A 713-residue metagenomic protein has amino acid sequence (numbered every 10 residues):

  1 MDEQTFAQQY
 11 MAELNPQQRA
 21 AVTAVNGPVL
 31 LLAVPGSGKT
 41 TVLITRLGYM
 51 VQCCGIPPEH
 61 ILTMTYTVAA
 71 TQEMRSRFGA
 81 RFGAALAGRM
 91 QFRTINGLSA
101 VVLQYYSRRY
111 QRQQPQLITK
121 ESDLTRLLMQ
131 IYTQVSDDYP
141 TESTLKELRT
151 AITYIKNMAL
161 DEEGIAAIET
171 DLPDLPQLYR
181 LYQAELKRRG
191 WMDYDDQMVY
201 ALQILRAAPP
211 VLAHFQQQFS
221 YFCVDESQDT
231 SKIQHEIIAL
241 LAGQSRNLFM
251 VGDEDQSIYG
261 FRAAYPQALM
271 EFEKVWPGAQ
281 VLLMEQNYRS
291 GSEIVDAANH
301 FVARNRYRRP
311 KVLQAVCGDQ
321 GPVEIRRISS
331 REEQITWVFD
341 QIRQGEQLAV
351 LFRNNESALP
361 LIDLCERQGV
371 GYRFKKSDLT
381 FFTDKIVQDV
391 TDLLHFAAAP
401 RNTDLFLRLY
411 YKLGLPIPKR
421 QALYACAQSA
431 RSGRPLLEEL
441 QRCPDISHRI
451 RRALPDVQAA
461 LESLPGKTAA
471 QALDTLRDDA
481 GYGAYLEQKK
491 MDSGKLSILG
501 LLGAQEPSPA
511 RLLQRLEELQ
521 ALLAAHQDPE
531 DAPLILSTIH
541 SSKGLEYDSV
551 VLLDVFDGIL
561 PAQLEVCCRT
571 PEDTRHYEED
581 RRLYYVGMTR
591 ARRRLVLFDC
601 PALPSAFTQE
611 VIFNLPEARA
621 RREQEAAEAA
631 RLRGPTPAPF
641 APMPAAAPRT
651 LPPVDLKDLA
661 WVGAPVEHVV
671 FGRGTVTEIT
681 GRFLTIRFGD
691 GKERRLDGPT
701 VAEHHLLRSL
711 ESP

Functional and structural regions predicted by a protein language model:
M1-R112, A213, D296-N299: P-loop NTPase Walker
F6-A7, A12-T23, G27-G38, L62-T63 (+6 more regions): Conserved helicase NTPase motor core
G27, I56-H60, A87-G88, Q244-N247 (+5 more regions): Short glycine-/polar-rich loops that comprise or flank the Walker A/P-loop and associated switch/sensor motifs
P35-L43, L47, P277-Q280, E285-Y372 (+2 more regions): Helicase P-loop NTPase motor core
A87-R89, R108-D196, K419-R420: ATP-hydrolysis module of ASCE/P-loop NTPase motor domains, specifically the Walker B Asp-Glu catalytic pair
A87-V102, V370-L393: Conserved beta-strand -> loop -> alpha-helix junction used to position metal-binding or nucleic-acid-contacting
I168, L393-E617: Conserved helicase C-terminal RecA-like lobe
V555-K692, L696, H705, S709-P713: C-terminal accessory regions
